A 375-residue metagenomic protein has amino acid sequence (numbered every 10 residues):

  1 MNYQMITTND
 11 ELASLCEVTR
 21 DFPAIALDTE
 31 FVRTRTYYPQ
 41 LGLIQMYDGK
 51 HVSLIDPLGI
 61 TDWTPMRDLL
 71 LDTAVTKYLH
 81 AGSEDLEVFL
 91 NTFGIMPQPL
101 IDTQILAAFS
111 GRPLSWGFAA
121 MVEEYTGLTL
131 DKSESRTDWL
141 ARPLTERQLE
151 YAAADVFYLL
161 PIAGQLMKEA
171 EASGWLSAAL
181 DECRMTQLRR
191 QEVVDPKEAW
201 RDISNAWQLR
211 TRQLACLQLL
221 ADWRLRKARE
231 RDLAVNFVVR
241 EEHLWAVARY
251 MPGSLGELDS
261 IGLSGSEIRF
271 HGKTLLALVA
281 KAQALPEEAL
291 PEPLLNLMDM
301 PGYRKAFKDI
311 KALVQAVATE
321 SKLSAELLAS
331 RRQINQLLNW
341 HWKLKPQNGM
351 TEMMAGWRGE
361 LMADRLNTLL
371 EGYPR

Functional and structural regions predicted by a protein language model:
N2-Y3, S53, L106, Q208 (+2 more regions): Short, contiguous strand/loop micro-motifs
Y3-A13, E17-L27, V32-E169: Conserved DEDDh/DEDDy metal-dependent 3′-5′ exonuclease domain
E146, L166-R375: Accessory DNA-binding and partner-docking regions appended to nucleic-acid-acting proteins, especially the terminal
